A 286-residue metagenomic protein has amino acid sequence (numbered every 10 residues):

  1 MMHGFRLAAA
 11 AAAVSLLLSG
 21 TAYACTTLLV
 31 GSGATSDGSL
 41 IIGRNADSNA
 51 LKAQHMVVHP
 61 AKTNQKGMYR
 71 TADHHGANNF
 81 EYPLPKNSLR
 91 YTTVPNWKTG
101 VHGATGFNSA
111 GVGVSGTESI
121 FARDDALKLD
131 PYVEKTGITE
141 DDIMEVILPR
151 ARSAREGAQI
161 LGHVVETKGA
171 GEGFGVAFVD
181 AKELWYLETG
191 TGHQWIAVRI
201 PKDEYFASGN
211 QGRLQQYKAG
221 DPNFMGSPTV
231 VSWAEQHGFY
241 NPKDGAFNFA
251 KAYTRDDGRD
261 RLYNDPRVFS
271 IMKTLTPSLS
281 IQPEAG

Functional and structural regions predicted by a protein language model:
M1-A10: Bacterial N-terminal signal peptides that target proteins for export
A10-S19: Bacterial N-terminal signal peptides
G20-A24: Sec/Tat signal peptide C-region and signal peptidase I cleavage site
C25-E140, I160-G286: A contiguous strand-loop segment
D141-D142, R155: A structural signal for well-ordered alpha-helical segments within the folded catalytic domains of diverse enzymes
M144-R150: Short, well-ordered beta-strand elements within core beta-sheets of diverse protein domains
R150-E156: Short, charged, surface-exposed loops that flank catalytic or proteolytic processing sites
